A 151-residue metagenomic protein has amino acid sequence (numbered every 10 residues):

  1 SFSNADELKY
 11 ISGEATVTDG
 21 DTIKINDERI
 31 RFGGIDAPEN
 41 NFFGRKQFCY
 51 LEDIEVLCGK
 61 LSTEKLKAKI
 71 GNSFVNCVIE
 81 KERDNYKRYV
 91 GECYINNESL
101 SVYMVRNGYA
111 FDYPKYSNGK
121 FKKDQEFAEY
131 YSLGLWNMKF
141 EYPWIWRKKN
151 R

Functional and structural regions predicted by a protein language model:
S1-R151: Small beta-barrel nucleic-acid-binding modules, primarily SNase/OB-fold domains and secondarily Tudor-like barrels
